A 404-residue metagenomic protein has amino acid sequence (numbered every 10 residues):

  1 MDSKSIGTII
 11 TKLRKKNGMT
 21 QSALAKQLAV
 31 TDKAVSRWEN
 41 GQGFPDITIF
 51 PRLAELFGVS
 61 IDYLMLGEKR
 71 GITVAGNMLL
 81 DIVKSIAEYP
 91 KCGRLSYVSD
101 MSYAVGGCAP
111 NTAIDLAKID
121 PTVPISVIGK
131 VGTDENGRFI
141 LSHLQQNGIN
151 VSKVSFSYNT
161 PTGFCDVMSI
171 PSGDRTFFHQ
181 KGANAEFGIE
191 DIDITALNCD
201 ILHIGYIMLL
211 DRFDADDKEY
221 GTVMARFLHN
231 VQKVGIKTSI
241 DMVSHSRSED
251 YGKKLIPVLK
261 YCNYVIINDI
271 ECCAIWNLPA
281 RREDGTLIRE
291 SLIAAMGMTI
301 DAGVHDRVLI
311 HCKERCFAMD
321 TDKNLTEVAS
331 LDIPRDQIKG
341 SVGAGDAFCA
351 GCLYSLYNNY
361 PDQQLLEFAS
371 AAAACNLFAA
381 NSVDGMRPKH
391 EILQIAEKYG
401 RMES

Functional and structural regions predicted by a protein language model:
M1-K16: A short, Lys/Arg-rich alpha-helix, primarily the initiator
T11, S22, P51: Residues within the helices of the helix-turn-helix
K15, K26, E55: Alpha-helical residues within the helix-turn-helix
G18-R37: Short alpha-helical DNA-recognition segment
T48-Y63: DNA major-groove recognition helix of helix-turn-helix/homeodomain DNA-binding modules
M65-K130, E135-Q146, I338-S341, E403-S404: Glycine-rich phosphate/adenosyl-contacting loop at the front of the ribokinase-like
R70-L79, R138-F156, M168-E327, L331 (+2 more regions): Ribokinase/PfkB-type carbohydrate-kinase core domain
I114-D115, C273-N277, I338-D362, L366: Short, small-residue alpha-helix embedded
